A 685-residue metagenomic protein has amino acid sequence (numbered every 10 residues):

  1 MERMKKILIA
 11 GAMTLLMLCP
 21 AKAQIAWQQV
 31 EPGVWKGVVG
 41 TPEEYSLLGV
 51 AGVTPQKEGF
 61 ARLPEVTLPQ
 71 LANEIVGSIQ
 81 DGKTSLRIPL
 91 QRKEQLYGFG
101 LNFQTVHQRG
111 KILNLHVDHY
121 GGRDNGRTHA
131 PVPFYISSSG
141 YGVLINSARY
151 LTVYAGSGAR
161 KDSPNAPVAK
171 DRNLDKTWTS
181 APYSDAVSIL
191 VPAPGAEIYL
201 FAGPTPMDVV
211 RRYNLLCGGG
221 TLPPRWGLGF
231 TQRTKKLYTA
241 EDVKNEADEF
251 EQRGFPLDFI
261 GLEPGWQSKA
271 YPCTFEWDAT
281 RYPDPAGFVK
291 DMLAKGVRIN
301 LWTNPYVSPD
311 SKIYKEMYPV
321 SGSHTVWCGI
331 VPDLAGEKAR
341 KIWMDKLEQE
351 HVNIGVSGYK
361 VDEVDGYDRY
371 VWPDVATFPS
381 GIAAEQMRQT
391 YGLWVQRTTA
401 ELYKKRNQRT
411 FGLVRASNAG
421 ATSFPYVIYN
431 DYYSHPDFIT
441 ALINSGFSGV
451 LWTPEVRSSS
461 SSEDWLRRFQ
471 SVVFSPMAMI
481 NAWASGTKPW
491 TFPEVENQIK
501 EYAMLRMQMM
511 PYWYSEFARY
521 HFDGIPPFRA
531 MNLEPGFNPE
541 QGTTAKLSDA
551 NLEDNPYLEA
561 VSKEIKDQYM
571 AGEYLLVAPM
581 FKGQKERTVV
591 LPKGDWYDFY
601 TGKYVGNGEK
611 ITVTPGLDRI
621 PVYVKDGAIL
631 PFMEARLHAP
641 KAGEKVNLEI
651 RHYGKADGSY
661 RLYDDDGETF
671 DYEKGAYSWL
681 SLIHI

Functional and structural regions predicted by a protein language model:
M1-I7: Positively charged n-region of N-terminal signal peptides that target proteins for export
E2, V143, R212-N214, M317 (+3 more regions): Generic hydrophobic, helix-prone segments enriched in Leu/Val/Ile
A10-M17: Bacterial N-terminal signal peptides
C19-A23: Sec/Tat signal peptide C-region and signal peptidase I cleavage site
Q24-D618, D664-T669: Catalytic-domain carbohydrate-binding cleft regions of carbohydrate-active enzymes
V624-L682: Accessory, solvent-exposed terminal regions and/or long lumenal/extracellular loops of proteins
